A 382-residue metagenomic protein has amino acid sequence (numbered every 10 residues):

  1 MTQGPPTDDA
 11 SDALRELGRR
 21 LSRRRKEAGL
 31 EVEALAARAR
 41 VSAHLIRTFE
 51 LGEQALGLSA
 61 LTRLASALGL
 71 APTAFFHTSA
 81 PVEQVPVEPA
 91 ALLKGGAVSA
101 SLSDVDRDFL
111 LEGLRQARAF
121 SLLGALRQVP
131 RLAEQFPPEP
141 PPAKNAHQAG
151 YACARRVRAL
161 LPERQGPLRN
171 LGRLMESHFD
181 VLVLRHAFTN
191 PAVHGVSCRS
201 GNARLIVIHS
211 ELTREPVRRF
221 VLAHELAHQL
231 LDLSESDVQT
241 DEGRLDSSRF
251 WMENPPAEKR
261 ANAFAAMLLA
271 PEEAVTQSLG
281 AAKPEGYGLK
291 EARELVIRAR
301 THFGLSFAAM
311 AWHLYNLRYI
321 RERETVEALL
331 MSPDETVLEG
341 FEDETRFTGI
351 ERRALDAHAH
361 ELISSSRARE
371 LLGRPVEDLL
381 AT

Functional and structural regions predicted by a protein language model:
M1-T382: Short juxta-domain linker segments that transition from a proline/glycine-rich, charged coil into a short amphipathic
